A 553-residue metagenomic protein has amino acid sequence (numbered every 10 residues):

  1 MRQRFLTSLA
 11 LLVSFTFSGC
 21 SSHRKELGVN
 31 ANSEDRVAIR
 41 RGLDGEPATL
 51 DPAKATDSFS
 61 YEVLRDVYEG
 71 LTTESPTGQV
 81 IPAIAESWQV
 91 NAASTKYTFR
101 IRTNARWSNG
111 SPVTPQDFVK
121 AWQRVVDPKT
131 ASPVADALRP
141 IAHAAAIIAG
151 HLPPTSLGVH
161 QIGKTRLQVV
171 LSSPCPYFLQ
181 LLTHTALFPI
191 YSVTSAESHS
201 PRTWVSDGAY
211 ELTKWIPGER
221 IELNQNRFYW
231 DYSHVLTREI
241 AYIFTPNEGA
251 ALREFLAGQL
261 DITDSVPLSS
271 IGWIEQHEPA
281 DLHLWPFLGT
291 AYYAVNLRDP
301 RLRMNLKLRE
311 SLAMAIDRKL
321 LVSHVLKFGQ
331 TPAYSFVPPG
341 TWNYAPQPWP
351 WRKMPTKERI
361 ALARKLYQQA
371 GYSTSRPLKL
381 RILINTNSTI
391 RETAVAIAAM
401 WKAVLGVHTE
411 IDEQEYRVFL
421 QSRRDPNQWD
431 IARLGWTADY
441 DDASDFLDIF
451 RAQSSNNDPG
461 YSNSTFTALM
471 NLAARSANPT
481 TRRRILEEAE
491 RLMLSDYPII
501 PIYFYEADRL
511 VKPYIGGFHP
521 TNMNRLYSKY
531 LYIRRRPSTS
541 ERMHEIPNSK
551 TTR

Functional and structural regions predicted by a protein language model:
C20, P217, R364-A438, Q453 (+2 more regions): Ligand/substrate-recognition segments at binding pockets and active sites
G42-A93, T203-S206: N-terminal lobe/hinge region of extracytoplasmic solute-binding protein
E86-A137, Q168, E254, L302-M304: Aromatic- and charge-enriched surface segment that lines or borders ligand/interaction sites
T114-Q123, K164-V170, G208-A209, L236-E239 (+4 more regions): Alpha-helical secondary-structure segments
A142, G150-H160, K164-T165, V170-E239 (+4 more regions): Gly/Pro-rich hinge or "lid" segments in bacterial periplasmic/extracellular proteins
V159-H160, V322-S323, T356, V407-Q421 (+4 more regions): Extracytoplasmic/peripheral linker and loop segments enriched in polar/acidic and small residues with frequent Thr/Pro
T213-E222, A241-D299, S323-H324: Extracellular/periplasmic solute-recognition and catalytic clefts
P332-A370, N387-E392: Structural transition elements
